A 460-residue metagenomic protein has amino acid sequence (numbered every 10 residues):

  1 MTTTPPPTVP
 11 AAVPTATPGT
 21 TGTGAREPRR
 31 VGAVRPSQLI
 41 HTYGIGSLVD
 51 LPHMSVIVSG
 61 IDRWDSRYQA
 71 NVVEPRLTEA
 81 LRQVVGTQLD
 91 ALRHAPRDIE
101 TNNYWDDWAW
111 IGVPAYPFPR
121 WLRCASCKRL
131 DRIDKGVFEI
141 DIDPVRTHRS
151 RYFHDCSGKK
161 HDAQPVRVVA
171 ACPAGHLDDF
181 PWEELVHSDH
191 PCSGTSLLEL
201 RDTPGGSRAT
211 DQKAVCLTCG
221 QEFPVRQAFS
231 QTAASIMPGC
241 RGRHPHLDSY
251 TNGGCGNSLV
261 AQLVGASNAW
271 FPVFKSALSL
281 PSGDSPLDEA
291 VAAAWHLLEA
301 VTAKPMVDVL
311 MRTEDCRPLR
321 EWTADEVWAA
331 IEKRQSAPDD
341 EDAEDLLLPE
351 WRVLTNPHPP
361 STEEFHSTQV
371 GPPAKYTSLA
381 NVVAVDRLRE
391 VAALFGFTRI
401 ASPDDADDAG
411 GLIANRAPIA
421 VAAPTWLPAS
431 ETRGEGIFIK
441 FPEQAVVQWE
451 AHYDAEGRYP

Functional and structural regions predicted by a protein language model:
T2-V186, T195-L197, R201-D202, V260-P460: Extended, well-ordered protein cores
C124-C127, C156, C172, C192 (+3 more regions): Disulfide-bonded cysteines in secreted/extracellular proteins and peptides
R149-Y152, K160-Q164, D178-P245: Catalytic or ion-translocation cores adjacent to nucleophile or general acid/base/metal-coordination motifs in diverse
K213, Q231-G239, H246-G253, S258 (+2 more regions): Structured mid-domain segments that build the active-site/substrate or prosthetic-cofactor binding neighborhood
